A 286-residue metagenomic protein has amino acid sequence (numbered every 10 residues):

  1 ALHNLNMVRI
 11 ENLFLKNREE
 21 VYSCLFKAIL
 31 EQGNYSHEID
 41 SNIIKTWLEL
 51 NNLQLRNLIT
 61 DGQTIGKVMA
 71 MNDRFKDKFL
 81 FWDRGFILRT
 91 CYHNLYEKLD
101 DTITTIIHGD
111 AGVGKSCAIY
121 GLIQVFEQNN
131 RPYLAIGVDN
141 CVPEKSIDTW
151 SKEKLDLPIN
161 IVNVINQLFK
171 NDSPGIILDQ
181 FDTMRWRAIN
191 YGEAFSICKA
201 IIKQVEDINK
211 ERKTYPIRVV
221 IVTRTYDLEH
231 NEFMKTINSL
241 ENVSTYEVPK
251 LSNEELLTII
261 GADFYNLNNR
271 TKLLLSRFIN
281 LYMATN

Functional and structural regions predicted by a protein language model:
A1-R74, V205-I208, Y215, S244 (+1 more regions): Acidic metal-coordinating catalytic centers involved in nucleic-acid phosphodiester chemistry
I65, F81-N286: P-loop NTPase signaling cores
